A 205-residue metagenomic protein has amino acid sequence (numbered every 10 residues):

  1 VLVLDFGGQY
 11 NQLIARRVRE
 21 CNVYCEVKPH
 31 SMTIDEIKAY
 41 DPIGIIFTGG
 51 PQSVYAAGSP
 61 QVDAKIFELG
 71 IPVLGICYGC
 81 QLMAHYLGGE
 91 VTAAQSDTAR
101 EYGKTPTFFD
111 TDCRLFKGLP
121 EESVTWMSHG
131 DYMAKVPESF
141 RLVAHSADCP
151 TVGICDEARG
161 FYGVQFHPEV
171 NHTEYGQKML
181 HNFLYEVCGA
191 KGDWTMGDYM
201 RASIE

Functional and structural regions predicted by a protein language model:
V1-F47, P51-A57, Q61-L69, Q81 (+1 more regions): RNA-binding accessory domains that recognize and position tRNA/RNA substrates
